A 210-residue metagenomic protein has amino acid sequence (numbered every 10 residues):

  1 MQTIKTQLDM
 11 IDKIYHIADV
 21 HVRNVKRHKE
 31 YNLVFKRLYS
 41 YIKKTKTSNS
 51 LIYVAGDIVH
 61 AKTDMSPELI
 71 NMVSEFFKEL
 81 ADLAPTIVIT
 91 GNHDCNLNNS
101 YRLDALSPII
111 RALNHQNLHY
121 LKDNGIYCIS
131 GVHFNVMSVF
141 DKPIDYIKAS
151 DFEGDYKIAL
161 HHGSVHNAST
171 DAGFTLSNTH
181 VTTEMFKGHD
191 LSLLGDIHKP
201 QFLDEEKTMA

Functional and structural regions predicted by a protein language model:
M1-F76, D82, F152-E153: N-terminal active-site segment of His-dependent metallophosphoesterases
Q7-Y15, I126-V136, F152-I158, E205-T208: Beta-strand-turn-beta hairpins that frame and shape the catalytic cleft of phosphate-ester-processing enzymes
I14-H16, I52-V54, V88, A159 (+1 more regions): Residue-level marker for buried hydrophobic side chains located in beta-strands that build the well-ordered beta-sheet
D19, G56-D57, G91-N92, H162 (+1 more regions): Active-site glycine-centered loops adjacent to acidic/histidine catalytic or metal-binding residues that shape
M65, F76-H133: Active-site neighborhood of divalent metal-dependent phosphoester bond hydrolases
M72-L83, H180-G188: Catalytic-core regions built around general acid/base machinery
I129-E184: Binuclear metal-dependent hydrolase catalytic cores centered on His/Asp/Glu-rich metal-binding motifs
D171-A210: Conserved beta-sheet core of the metallophosphoesterase superfamily
